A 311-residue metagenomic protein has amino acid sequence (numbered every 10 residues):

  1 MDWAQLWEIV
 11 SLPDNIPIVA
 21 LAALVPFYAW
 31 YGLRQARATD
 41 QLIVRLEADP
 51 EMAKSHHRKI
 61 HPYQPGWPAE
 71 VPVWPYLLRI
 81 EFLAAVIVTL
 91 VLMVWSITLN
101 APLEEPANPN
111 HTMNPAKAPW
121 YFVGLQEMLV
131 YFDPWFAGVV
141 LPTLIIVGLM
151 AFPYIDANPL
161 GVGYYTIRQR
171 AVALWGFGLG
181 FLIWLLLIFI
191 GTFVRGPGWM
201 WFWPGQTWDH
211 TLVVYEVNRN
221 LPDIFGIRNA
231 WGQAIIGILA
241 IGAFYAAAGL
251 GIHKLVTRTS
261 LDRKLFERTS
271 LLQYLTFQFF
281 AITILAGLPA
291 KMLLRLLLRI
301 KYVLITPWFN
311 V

Functional and structural regions predicted by a protein language model:
A4, P13-T39, D49-Q64, P72-V311: Hydrophobic cores of alpha-helical transmembrane segments in multi-pass integral membrane proteins
I9-S11: Domain-level signature for proteins that mediate thiol-based redox and metal-cofactor handling
V44-A48: Juxtamembrane extracytosolic/periplasmic "stalk" immediately C-terminal to the first targeting helix
